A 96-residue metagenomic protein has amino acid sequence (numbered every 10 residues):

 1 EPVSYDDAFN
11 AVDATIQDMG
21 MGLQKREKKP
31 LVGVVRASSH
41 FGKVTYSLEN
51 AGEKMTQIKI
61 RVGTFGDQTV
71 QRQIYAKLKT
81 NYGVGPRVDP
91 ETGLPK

Functional and structural regions predicted by a protein language model:
E1-K96: Ser/Thr-rich, low-complexity intrinsically disordered terminal regions
